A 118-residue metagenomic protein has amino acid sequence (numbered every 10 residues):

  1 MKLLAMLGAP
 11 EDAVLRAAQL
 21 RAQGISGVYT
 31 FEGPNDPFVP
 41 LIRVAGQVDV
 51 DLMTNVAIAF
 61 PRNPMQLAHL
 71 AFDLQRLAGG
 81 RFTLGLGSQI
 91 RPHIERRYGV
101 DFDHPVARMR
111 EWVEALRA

Functional and structural regions predicted by a protein language model:
M1-N55, P61: N-terminal beta1-alpha1-beta2 module of alpha/beta enzyme domains
K2-M6, P64-A118: Flexible, glycine-rich active-site loops centered on histidine and acidic residues that chelate a metal or position
